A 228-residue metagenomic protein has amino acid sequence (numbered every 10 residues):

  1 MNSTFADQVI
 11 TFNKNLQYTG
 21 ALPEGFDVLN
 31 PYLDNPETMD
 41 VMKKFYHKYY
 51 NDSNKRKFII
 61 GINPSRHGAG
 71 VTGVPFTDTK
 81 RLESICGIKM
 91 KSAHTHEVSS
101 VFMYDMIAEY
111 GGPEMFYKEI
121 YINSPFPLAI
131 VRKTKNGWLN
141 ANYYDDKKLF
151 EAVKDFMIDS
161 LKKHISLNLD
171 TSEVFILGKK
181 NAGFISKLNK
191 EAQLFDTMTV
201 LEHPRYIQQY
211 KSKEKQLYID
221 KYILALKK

Functional and structural regions predicted by a protein language model:
N2-E173, A182-S186, Q209, L217-K228: A polyanion-binding, active-site-adjacent surface
I62, K179, H203: Cofactor-binding loop segments of dinucleotide-utilizing enzymes, especially the Rossmann-like FAD- and NAD(P)+-binding
K179-Q193: An amphipathic alpha-helical core segment
E191-K227: Short, flexible loop segments at boundaries between secondary-structure elements
